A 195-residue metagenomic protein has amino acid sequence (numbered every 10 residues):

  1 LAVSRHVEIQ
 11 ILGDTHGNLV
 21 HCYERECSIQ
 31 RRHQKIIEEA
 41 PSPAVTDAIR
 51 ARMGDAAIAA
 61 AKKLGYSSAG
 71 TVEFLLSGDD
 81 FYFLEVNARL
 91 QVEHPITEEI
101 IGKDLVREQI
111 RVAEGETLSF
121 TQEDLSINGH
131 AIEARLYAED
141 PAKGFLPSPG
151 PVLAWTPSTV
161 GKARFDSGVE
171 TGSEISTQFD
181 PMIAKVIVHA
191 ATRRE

Functional and structural regions predicted by a protein language model:
L1-E195: ATP-dependent carboxylate activation and anion-phosphoryl transfer catalytic cores that bind Mg-ATP to form
